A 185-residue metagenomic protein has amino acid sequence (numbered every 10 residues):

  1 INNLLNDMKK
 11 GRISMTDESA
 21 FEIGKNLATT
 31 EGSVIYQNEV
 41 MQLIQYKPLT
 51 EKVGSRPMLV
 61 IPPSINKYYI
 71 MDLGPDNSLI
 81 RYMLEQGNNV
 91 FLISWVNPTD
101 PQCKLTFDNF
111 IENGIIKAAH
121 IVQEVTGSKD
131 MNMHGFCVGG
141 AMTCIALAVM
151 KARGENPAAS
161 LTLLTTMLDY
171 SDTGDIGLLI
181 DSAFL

Functional and structural regions predicted by a protein language model:
I1-L185: N-terminal cap/leader regions of alpha/beta-hydrolase-fold enzymes, predominantly small-molecule hydrolases
